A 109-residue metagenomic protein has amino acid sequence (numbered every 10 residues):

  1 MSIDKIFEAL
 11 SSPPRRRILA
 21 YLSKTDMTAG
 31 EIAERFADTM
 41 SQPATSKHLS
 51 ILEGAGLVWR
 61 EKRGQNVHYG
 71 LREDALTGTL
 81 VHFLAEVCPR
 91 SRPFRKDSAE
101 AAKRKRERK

Functional and structural regions predicted by a protein language model:
M1-I3, K24, R72-K109: Amphipathic alpha-helical dimerization/coiled-coil segments that flank or bridge DNA-binding/regulatory modules
S2-I3, E8-A9, P13-P43, N66-L76: N-terminal helix-turn-helix DNA-binding core of bacterial DNA-binding proteins
I6, T45, A55-L57: Intrinsically disordered, low-complexity segments enriched in polar/charged residues with Gly/Pro, especially when
H48-S50: Short, hydrophobic-biased segments on the C-terminal half of alpha helices that form "recognition helices"
E53-R63, G70: Beta-hairpin "wing" of winged helix-turn-helix
